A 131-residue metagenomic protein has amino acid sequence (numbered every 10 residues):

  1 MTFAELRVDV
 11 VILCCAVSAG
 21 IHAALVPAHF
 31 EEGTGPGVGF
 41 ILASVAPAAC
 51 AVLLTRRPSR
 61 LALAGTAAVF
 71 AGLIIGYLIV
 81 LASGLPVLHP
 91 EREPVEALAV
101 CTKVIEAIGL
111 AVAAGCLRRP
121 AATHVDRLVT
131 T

Functional and structural regions predicted by a protein language model:
M1-T131: Membrane-interface extramembranous regions
